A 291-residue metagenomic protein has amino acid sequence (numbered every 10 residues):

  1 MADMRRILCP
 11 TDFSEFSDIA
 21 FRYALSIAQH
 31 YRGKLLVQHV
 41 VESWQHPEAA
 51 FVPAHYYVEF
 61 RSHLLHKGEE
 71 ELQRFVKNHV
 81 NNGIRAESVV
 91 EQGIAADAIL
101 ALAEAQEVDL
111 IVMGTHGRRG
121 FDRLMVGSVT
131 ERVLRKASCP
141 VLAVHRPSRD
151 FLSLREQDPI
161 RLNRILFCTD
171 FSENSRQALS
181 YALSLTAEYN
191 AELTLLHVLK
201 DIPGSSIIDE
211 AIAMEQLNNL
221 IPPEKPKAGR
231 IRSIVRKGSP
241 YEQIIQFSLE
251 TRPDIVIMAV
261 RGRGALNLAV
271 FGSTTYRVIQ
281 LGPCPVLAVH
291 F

Functional and structural regions predicted by a protein language model:
M1-A2, F16, Y23, R74-I111 (+2 more regions): Structural beta-alpha unit
M1-I19, N82-I84, L110-T115, E131-Q177 (+2 more regions): Intrinsically disordered or low-complexity boundary/linker segments at protein termini and domain junctions
A2-H55, P159-I208, N218-I234: Small/aliphatic-rich secondary-structure junction motif
Q38, E87-E91, L142, T194-L196 (+2 more regions): General small-molecule cofactor/ligand-binding pocket signal
V52-Y56, A105-Q106, V129-T130, D158-L162 (+3 more regions): Short, hinge-like loop/turn segments at secondary-structure boundaries
Y56-E70, I207-A211: A short acidic, glycine-rich active-site loop that binds or catalyzes chemistry on phosphate/adenosine moieties
F121-M125, L266-V270: Glycine/threonine-rich flexible loop motifs
